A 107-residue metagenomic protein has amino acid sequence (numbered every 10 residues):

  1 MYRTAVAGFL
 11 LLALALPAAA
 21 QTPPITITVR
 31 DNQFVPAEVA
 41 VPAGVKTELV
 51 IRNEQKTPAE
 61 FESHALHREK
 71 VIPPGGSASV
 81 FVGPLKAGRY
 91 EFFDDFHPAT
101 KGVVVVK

Functional and structural regions predicted by a protein language model:
M1-F9: Bacterial N-terminal signal peptides that target proteins for export
A15-P17: N-terminal signal peptide c-region/cleavage motif recognized by signal peptidases
Q21-G44: N-terminal edge beta-strand
T26, I72-K107: Extracellular/periplasmic metallocenter environments
A37-V39, H67-V71: Beta-strand-rich interaction surfaces with strong enrichment in secreted/lumenal proteins
T47, T57-A59, G102: Short beta-strand/loop motifs in extracellular/secreted proteins, especially within beta-sandwich accessory domains
I51-N53: Asparagine-centered strand-capping/turn motif at beta-strand->loop junctions
A59-A65: Change to "...patches in solvent-exposed regions of secreted, membrane-anchored, or virion-exposed structural
